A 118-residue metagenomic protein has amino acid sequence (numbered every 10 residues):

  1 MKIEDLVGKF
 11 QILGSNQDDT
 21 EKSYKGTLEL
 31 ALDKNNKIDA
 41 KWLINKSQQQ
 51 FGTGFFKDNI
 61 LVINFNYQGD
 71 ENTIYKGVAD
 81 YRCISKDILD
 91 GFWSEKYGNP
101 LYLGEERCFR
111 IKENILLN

Functional and structural regions predicted by a protein language model:
K2-N118: Central antiparallel beta-sheet cores of small beta-barrel/beta-sandwich binding domains
